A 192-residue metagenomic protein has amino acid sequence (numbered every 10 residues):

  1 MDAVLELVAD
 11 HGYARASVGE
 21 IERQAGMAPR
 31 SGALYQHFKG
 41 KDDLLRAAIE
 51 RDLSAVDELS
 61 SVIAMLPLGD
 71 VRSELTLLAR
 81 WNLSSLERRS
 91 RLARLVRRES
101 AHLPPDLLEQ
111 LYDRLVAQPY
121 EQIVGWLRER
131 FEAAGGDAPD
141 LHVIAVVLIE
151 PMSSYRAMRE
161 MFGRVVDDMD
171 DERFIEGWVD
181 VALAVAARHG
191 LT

Functional and structural regions predicted by a protein language model:
V4-V8, N82, A182: Short hydrophobic clusters on alpha-helical segments that form packing/core surfaces in small helical domains
L7-D43, A47: Helix-turn-helix
D10-R15, E132-P139: Short, charged helix-capping/linker segments at alpha-helix termini
A48-L78, I123: Amphipathic alpha-helical linker/stalk segments
D57, S73, S84-R88, L95 (+4 more regions): Amphipathic alpha-helical packing segments from all-alpha helical-bundle domains
S60-A64, E87-Q110, A157-F162: Amphipathic alpha-helical segments used for helix-helix packing
A117, D137-M161, M169-A184: Hydrophobic alpha-helical segments that form the core of small-molecule binding pockets and/or dimer interfaces
A186-T192: C-terminal effector-binding regulatory domain of bacterial HTH transcription factors
